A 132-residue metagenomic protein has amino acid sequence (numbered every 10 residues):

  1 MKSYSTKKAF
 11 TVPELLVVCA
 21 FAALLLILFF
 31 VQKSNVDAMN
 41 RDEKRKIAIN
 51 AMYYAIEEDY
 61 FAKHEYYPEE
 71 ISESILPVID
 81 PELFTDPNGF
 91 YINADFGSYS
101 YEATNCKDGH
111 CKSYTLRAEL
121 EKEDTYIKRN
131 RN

Functional and structural regions predicted by a protein language model:
K2-K33: N-terminal single-pass transmembrane signal-anchor helix
S5-T6, V31, E43-K44, H110 (+1 more regions): Generic N-terminal leader/processing signal
I27, V31-P77: Conserved hydrophobic/amphipathic alpha-helical signal-anchor segments
E57-D124: Extracellular/periplasmic head regions of type IV pilus-like filament subunits
K122-N132: Low-complexity, S/T/G/P-rich flexible repeat/linker segments used as non-globular hinges and stalks within
